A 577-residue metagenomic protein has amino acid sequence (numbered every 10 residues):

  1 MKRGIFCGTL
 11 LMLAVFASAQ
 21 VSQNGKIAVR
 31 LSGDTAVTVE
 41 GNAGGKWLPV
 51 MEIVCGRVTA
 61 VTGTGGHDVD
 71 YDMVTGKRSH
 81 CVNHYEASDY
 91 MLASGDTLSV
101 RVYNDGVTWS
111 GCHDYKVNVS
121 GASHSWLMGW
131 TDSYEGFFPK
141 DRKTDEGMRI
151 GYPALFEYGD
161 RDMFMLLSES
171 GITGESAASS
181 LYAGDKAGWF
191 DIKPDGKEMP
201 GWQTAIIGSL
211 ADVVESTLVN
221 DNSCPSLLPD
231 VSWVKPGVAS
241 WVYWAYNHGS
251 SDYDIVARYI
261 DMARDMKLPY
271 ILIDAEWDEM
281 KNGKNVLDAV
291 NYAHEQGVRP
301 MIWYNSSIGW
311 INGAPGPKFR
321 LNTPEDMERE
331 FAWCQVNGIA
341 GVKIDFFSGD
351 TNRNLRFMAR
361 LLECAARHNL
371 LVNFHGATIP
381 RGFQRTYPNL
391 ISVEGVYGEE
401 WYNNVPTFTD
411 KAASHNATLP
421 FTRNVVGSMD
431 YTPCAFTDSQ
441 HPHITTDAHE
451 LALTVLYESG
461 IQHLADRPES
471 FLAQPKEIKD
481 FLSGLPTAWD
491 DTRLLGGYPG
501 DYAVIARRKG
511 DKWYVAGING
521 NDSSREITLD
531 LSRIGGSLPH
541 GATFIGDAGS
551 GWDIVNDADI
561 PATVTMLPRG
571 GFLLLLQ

Functional and structural regions predicted by a protein language model:
L10-S18: Hydrophobic h-region of N-terminal signal peptides that target proteins for export in Gram-negative bacteria
V21-V219, G551-D553: N-terminal accessory beta-strand-rich subdomains and adjacent acidic, glycine-rich linkers that precede catalytic cores
K77-V82, F481-I505: Edge strands and adjacent loops of beta-rich recognition modules
E198-Y270: An acidic-aromatic substrate-binding cleft motif
D274-T446: Aromatic- and carboxylate-enriched substrate-binding clefts and catalytic-loop regions of carbohydrate-active enzymes
A448-L494: Catalytic cores of secreted or luminal carbohydrate-active enzymes
Y498-G535, R569, L573-L575: Carbohydrate-binding surface patches
N556-Q577: C-terminal beta-strand-rich structural cap/linker in extracellular carbohydrate-active enzymes
